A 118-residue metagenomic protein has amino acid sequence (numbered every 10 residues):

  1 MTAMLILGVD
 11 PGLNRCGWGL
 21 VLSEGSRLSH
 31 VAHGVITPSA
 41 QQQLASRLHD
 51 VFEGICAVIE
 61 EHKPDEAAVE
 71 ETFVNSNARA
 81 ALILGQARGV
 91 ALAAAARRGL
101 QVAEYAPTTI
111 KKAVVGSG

Functional and structural regions predicted by a protein language model:
M1-G118: Phosphate- and other anionic-substrate recognition elements at nucleic-acid/protein interfaces
